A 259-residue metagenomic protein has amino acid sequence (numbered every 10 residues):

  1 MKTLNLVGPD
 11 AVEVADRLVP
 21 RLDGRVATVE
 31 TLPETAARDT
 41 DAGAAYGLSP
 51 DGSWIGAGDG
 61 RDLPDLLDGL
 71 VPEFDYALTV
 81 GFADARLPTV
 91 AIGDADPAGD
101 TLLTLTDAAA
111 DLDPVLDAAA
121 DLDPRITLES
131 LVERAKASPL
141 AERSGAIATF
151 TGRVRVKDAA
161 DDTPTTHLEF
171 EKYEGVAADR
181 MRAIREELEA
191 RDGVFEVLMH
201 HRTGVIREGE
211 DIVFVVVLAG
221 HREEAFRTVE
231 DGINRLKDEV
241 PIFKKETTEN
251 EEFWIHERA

Functional and structural regions predicted by a protein language model:
M1-D10, D16, P20-E34, D41-D75 (+6 more regions): N-terminal, polar/charged subdomain of small-to-medium soluble alpha/beta proteins
A85-R86, E224: Short glycine-rich, flexible loops that bind phosphorylated cofactors or substrates
R86-D107: Conserved beta-strand/loop subsegment of P-loop NTPase cores
I212: An internal, amphipathic alpha-helical element
V215: Residues lining hydrophobic/aromatic ligand-binding pockets adjacent to catalytic sites
